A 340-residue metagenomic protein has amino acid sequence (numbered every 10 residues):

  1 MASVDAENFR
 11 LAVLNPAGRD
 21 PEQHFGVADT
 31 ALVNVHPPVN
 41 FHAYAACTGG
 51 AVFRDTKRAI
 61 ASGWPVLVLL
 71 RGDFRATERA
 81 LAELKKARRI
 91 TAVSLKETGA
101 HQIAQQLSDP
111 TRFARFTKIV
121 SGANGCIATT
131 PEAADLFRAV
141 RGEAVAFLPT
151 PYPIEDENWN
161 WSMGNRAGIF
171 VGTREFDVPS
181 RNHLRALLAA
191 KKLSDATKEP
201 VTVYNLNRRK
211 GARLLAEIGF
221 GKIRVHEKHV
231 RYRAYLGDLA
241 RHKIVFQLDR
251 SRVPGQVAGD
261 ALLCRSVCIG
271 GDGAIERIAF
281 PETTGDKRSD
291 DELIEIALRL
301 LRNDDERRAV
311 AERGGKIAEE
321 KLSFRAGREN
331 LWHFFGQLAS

Functional and structural regions predicted by a protein language model:
M1-K86, D286, R325, E329: N-terminal pre-catalytic "stem/leader" segment of glycosyltransferase-like enzymes
F25-T30, I154-D156, W161-I218, R224-Y232: Conserved catalytic-core segment of nucleotide-activated headgroup transferases in glycan assembly
A45-N124, A128-D135: Extended catalytic core of nucleotide-activated donor transferases of GT-like folds
E132, F147-N158: Short beta-strand->alpha-helix junction loop in the catalytic core of nucleotide-activated group-transfer enzymes
R181, F246-G259, G271-F280: Nucleotide-sugar-dependent
G237-V253, S266: Acidic donor-binding loop of glycosyltransferase active sites
R277-L298: Change "using UDP/GDP/dTDP sugars" to "using nucleotide sugars
L301-G336: A charged, aromatic-enriched C-terminal amphipathic alpha-helix characteristic of glycosyltransferases across folds
